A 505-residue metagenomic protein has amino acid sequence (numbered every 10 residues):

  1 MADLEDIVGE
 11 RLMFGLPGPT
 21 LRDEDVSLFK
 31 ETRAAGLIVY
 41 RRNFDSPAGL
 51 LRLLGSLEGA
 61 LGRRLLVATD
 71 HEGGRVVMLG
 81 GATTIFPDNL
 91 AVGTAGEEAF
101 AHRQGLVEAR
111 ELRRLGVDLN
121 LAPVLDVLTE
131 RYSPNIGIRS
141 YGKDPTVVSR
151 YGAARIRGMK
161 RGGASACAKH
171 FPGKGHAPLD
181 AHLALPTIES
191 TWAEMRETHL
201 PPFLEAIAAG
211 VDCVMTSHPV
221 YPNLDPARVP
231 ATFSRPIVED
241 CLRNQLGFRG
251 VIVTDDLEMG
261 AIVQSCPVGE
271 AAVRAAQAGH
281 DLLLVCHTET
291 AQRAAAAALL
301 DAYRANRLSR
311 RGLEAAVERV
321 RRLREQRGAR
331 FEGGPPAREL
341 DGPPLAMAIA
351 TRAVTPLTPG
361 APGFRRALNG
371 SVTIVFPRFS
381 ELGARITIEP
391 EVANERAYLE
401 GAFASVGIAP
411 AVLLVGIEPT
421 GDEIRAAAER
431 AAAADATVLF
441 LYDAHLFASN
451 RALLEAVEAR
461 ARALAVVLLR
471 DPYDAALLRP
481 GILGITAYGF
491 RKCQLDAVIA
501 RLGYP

Functional and structural regions predicted by a protein language model:
M1-T32, S265-P505: Preference for extracellular/luminal or secreted protein segments
L4, G15, L21-D23, R42-A60 (+3 more regions): Second-shell residues forming the walls of enzyme active-site clefts
S27-Y40, L106-L119: Catalytic domains of carbohydrate-active enzymes, especially glycoside hydrolases
T83-E97, S140-G142: A charged helix-plus-loop insertion that forms the helical arch/lid used to bind and gate nucleic-acid substrates
G96-V117, H199, A208, E270-Q277: Alpha-helical scaffold segments that flank or form the walls of functional sites
L125-N135: Short, conserved phosphate-binding/catalytic loop or strand-edge motifs used in phosphoryl-/nucleotidyl-transfer
